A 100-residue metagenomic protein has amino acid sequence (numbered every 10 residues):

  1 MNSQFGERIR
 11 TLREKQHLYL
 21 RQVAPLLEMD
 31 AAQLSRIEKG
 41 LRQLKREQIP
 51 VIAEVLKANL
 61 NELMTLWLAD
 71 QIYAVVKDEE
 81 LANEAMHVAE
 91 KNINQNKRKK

Functional and structural regions predicted by a protein language model:
M1-K15: A short, Lys/Arg-rich alpha-helix, primarily the initiator
R8, Y19, K45-Q48: Residues that mark the N-terminal boundary/hinge immediately upstream of a DNA-recognition element
E14, P25, E54: Alpha-helical residues within the helix-turn-helix
H17-R36: Short alpha-helical DNA-recognition segment
E28, K45-E62: DNA major-groove recognition helix of helix-turn-helix/homeodomain DNA-binding modules
M64-K100: Short, charged recognition helix plus adjacent turn of helix-turn-helix-like nucleic-acid-binding domains
